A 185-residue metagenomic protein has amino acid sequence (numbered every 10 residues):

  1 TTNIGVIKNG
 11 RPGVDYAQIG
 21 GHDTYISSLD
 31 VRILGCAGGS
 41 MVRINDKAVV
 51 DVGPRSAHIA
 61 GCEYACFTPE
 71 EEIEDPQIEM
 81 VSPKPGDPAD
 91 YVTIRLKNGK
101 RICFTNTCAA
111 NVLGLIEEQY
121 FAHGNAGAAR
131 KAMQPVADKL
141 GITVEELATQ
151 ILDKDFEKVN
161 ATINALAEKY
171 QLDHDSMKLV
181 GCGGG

Functional and structural regions predicted by a protein language model:
T1-G185: N-terminally biased helix-coil "hinge/interface" segments that flank
